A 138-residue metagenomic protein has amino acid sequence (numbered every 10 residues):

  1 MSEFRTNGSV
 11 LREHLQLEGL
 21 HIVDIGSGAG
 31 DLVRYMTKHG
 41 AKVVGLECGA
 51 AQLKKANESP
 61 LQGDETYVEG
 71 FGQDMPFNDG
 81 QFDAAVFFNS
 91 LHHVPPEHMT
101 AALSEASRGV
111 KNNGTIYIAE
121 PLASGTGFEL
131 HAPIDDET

Functional and structural regions predicted by a protein language model:
S2-E18: Conserved alpha-helix/loop element of class I SAM-dependent methyltransferases that forms part of the SAM/SAH-binding
G19, F82-D83: Local beta-strand N-terminus motif with an aromatic residue
V23, A29-D74: Class I SAM-dependent methyltransferase SAM/SAH-binding core
V86: A conserved beta-strand element that flanks and buttresses the S-adenosyl-L-methionine
N89-S90: Short catalytic micro-motifs in class I SAM-dependent methyltransferases
T100-N112: A short glycine-rich, Lys/Arg-flanked "PGG" loop and its adjoining helix->strand segment in the class I
Y117-T138: Conserved class I S-adenosyl-L-methionine
